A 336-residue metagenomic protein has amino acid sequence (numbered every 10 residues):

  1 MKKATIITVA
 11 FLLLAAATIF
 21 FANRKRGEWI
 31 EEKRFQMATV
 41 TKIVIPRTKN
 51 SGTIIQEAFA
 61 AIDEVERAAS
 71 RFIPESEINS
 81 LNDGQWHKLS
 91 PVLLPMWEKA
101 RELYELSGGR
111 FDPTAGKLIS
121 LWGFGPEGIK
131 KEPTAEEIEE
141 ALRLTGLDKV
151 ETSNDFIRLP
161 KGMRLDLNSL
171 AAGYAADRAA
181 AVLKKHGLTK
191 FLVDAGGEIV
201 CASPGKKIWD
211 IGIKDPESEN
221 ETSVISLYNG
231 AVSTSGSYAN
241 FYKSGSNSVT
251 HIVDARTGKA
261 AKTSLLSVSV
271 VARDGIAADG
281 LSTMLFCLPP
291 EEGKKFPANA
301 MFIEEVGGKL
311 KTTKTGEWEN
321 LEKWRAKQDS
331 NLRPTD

Functional and structural regions predicted by a protein language model:
K2-D329, D336: Mature catalytic core of soluble alpha/beta enzymes
